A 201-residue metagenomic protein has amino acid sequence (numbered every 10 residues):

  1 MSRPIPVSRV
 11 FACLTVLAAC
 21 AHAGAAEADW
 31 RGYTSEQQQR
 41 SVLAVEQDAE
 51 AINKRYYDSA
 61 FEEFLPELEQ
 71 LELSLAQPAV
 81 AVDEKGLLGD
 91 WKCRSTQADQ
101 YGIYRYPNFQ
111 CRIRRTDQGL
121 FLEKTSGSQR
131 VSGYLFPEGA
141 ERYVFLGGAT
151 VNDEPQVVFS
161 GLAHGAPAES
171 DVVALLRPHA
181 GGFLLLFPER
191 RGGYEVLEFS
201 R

Functional and structural regions predicted by a protein language model:
S2, G24-G86: Amphipathic/hydrophobic helical signal segments and adjacent flexible N-terminal regions that mediate secretion
S2-A12: Bacterial N-terminal signal peptides that target proteins for export
T15-G24: Hydrophobic h-region of N-terminal signal peptides that target proteins for export in Gram-negative bacteria
E27-R31, T96-Y106, Q118-A180, S200-R201: Contiguous, well-ordered beta-strand patches that form the walls/edges of small beta-barrel/beta-sandwich domains
A51, E63, E67-L73, F159-L175 (+1 more regions): Edge beta-strand at a domain terminus
E63-L120, H164-A168: Short, solvent-exposed loop/hinge segments that bridge or flank secondary-structure elements
